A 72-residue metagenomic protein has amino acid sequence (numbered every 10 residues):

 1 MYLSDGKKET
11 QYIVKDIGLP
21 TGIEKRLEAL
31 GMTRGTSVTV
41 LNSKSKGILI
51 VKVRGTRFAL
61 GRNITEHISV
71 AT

Functional and structural regions predicted by a protein language model:
M1-T72: Compact, glycine-rich, soluble single-domain proteins
